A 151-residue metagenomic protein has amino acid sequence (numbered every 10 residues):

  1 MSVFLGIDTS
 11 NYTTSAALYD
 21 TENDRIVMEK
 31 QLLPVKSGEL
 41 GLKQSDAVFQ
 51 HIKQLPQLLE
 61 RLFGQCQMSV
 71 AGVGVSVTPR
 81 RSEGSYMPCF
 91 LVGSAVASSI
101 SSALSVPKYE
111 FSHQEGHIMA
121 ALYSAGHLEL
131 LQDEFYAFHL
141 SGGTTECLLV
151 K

Functional and structural regions predicted by a protein language model:
M1-K151: Short acidic/glycine-rich loops and adjacent helix/strand connectors that line catalytic pockets where negatively
